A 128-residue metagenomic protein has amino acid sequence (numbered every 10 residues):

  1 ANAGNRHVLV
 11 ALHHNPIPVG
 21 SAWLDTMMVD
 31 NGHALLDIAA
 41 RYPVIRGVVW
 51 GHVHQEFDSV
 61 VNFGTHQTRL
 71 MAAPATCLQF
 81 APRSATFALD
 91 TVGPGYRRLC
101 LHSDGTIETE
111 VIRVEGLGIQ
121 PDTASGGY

Functional and structural regions predicted by a protein language model:
A1, D25, E56, D90 (+2 more regions): Glutamate identity and glutamate-enriched acidic tracts
A1-H7, V61-L70, L101-E108: Beta-strand-turn-beta hairpins that frame and shape the catalytic cleft of phosphate-ester-processing enzymes
A1-V19: Short acidic, glycine-rich surface-loop motifs adjacent to enzyme active sites
A11-P16, G51-V53, I112-R113: Short, well-ordered beta-to-alpha junction loops that form the rim of enzyme active sites and present histidine/acidic
I17, Q79, G116-G118: Flexible, glycine-rich phosphate/dinucleotide-binding loops and adjacent beta-alpha linkers at cofactor/substrate
G20-R98: Conserved beta-sheet core of the metallophosphoesterase superfamily
R97-Y128: A short C-terminal boundary segment appended to hydrolase-like catalytic domains
